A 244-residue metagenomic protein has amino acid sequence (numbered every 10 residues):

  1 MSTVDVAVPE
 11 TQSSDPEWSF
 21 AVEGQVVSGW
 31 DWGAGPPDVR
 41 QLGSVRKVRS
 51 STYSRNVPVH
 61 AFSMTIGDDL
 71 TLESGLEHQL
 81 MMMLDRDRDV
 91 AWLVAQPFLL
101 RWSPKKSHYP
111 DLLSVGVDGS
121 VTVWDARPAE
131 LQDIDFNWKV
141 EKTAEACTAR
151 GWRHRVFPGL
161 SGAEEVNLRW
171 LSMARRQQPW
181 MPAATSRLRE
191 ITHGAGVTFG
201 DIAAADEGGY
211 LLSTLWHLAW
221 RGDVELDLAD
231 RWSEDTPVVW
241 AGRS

Functional and structural regions predicted by a protein language model:
M1-S244: Electrostatic, structured charged patches in enzyme active sites and in nucleic-acid/phosphate-binding
